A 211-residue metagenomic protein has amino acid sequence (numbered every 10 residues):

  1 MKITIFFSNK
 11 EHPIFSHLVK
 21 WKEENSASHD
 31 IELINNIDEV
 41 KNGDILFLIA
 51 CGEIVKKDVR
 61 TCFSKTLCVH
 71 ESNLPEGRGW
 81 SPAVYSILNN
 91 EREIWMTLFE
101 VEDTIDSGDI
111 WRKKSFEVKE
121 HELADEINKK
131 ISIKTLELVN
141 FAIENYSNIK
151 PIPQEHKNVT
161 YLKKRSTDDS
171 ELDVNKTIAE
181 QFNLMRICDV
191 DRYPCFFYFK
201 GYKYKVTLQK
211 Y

Functional and structural regions predicted by a protein language model:
M1-Y211: One-carbon transfer enzymes
